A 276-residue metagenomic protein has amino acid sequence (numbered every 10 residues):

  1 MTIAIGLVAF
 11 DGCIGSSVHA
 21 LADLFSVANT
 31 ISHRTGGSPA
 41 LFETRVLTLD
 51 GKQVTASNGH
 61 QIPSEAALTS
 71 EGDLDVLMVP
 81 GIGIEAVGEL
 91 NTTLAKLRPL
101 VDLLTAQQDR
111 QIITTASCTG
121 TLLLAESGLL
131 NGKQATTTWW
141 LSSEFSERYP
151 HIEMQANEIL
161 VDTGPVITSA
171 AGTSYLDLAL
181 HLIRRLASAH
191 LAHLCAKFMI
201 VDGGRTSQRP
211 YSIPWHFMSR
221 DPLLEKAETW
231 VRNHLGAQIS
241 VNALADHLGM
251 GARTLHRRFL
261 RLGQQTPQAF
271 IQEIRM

Functional and structural regions predicted by a protein language model:
M1-T114, L123-A125, R184, H193 (+1 more regions): Extended, subdomain-level signal for the structured scaffold at the beginning of enzyme domains
T114-T115, T136, Q155, I167: Structural detector of well-ordered beta-strand residues that form the stable sheet scaffold of enzyme domains
N131-E158: A conserved active-site-flanking secondary-structure segment within enzyme catalytic domains
S143-S146, H151-E153, I200-G204, I213-F217: HhH-family (HhH-GPD) DNA N-glycosylase catalytic core used in base-excision repair
M154-I167, L194, F198-V201, R209-P214: Conserved Rossmann-fold dehydrogenase catalytic segment
D162-F198: Conserved anion/nucleotide-ligand pocket segment
